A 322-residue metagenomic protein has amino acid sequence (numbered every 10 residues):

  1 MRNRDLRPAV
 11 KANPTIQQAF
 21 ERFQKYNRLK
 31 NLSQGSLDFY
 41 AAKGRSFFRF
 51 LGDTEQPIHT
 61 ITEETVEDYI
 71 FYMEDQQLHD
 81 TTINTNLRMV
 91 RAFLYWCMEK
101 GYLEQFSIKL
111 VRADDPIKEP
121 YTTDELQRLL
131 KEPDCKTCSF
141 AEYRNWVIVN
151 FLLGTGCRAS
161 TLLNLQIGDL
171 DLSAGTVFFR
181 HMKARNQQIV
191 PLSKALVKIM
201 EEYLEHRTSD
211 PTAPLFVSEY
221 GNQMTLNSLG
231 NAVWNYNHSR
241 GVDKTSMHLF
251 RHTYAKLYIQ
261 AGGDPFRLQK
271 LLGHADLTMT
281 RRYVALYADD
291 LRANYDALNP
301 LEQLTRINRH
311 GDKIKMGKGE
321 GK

Functional and structural regions predicted by a protein language model:
M1-K322: Conserved catalytic core of the tyrosine transesterase superfamily
